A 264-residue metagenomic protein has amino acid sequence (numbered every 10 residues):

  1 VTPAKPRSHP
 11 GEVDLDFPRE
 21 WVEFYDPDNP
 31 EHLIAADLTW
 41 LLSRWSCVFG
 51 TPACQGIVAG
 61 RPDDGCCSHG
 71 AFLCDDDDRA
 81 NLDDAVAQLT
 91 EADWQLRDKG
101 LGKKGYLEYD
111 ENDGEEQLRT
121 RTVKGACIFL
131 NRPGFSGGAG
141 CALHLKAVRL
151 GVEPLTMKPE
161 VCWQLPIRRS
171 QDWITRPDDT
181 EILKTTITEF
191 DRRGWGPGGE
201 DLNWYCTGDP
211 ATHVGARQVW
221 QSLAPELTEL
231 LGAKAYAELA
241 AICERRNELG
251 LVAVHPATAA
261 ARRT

Functional and structural regions predicted by a protein language model:
V1-T264: Short loop/turn segments that flank or connect secondary-structure elements
